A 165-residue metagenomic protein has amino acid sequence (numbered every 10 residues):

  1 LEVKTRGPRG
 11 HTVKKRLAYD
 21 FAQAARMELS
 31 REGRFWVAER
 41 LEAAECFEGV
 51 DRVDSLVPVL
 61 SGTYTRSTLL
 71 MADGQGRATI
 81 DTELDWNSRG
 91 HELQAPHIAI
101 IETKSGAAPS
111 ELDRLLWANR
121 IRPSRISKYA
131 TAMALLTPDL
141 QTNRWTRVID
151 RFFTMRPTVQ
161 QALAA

Functional and structural regions predicted by a protein language model:
L1-A165: Phosphate-end processing signature that detects enzymes handling 5′-triphosphorylated RNA and polyphosphate
